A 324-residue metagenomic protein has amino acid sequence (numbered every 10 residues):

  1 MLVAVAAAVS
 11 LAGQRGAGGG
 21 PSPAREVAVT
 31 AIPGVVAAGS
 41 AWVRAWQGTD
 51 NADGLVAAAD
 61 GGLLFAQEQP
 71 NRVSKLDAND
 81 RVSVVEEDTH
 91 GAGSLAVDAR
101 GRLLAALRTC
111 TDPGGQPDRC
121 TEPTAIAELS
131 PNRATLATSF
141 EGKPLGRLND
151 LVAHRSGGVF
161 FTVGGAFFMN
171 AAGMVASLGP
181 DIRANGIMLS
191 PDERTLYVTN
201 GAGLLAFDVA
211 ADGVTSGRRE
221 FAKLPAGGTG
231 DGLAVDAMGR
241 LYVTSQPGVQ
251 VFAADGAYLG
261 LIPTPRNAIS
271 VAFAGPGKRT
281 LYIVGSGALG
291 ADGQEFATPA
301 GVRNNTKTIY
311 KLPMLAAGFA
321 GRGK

Functional and structural regions predicted by a protein language model:
M1-S10: Bacterial N-terminal signal peptides
Q14-K324: Sequence-structural signature of mature extracellular/luminal beta-sheet repeat domains, prominently beta-propellers
